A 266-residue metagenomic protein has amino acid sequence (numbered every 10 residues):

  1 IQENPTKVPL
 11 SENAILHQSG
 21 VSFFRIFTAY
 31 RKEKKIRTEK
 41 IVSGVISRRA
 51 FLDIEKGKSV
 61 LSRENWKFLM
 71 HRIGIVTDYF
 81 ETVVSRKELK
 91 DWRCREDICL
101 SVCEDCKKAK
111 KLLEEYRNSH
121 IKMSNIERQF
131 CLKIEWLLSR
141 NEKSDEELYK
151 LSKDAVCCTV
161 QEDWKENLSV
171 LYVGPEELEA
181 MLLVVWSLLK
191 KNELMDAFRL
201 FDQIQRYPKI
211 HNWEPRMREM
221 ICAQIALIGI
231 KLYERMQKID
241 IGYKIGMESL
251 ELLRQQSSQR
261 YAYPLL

Functional and structural regions predicted by a protein language model:
N4-K34: A short, Lys/Arg-rich alpha-helix, primarily the initiator
I26, R95-E96, E127-L138, L182-L183 (+2 more regions): "A position-specific structural signal for the A-helix of alpha-solenoid helical repeats
E33-D53: Short alpha-helical DNA-recognition segment
E64-F80: DNA major-groove recognition helix of helix-turn-helix/homeodomain DNA-binding modules
E88-E142: Helix-turn-helix/homeodomain-like alpha-helical modules used for DNA recognition and transcription-factor dimerization
L113-I121, K153-E166, F201-W213, G246-S257: Amphipathic alpha-helical segments of tetratricopeptide repeats
